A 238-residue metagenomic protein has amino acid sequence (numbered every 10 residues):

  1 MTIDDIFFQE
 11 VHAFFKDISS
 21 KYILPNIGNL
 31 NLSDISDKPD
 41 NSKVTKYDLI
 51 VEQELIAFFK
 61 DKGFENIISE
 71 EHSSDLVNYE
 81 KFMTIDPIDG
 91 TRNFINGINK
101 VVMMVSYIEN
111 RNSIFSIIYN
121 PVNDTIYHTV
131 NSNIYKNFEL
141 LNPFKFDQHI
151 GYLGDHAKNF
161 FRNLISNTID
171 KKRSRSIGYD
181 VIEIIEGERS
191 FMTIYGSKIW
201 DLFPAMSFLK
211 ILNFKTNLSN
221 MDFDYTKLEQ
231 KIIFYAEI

Functional and structural regions predicted by a protein language model:
M1-I88: N-terminal subdomain of lithium-sensitive/metallo-dependent phosphomonoesterases centered on the IMPase/IPPase/PAP
I23, D48, F59, T91 (+5 more regions): Residue-level signal for inorganic ion chemistry
L49, E71, P87-G90, P121 (+2 more regions): Generic detector of well-ordered alpha-helical packing
N66, F115, S190-F191: Short, Asp-centered acidic motifs that coordinate Mg2+ and/or phosphate in catalytic or ligand-binding sites
V77-N131: DPxDG-like acidic metal-binding loop motif
I114, L140-F144: Local beta-strand/beta-hairpin segments that build beta-sheet-rich folds
N133-L141, K215: Short helix-loop capping/hinge motifs at secondary-structure junctions, enriched in acidic/polar residues
P143-I238: An extended, acidic
